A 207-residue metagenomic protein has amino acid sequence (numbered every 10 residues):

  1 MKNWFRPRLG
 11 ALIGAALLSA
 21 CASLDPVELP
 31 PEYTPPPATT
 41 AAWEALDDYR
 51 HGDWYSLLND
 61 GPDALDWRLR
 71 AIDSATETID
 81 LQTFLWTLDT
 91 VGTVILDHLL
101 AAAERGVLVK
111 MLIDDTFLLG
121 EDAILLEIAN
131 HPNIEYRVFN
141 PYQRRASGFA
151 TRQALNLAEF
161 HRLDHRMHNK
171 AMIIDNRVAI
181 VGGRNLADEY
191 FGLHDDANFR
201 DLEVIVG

Functional and structural regions predicted by a protein language model:
M1-G10: Bacterial N-terminal signal peptides that target proteins for export
G10-S19: Bacterial N-terminal signal peptides
C21, E32, P37-T39, W43-A75 (+1 more regions): HKD-type phospholipase D/PLD-like phosphodiesterase module
A22-E28: Bacterial lipoprotein signal-peptidase II cleavage site
I79: Phosphate/adenylate-binding glycine loop and adjacent helical scaffold
T83: Conserved nucleotide-sugar donor-binding subdomain of glycosyltransferases
